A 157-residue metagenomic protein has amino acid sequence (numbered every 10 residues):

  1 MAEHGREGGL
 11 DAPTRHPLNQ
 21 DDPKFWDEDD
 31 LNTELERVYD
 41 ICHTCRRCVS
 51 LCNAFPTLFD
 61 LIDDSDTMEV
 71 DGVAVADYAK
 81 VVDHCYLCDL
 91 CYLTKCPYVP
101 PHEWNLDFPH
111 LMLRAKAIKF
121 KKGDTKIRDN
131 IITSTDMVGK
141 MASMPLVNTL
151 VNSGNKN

Functional and structural regions predicted by a protein language model:
M1-L31, L35-V38, A142-N157: Intrinsic disorder at enzyme termini
A12-E34, N53-A79: Short, charged low-complexity linear segments at domain edges
E34-S50: Mature N-terminal segment immediately following signal peptide/propeptide cleavage in secreted/periplasmic
E36-Y39, S65-N157: Iron-sulfur-cluster electron-transfer modules
T44, A54-L58, A117, K121: Short, well-ordered loop/turn and helix-capping segments at boundaries between secondary-structure elements and domains
C48-P56, C88, T94: Canonical Radical SAM [4Fe-4S] cluster-binding loop centered on the CxxxCxxC motif and its immediate flanking residues
